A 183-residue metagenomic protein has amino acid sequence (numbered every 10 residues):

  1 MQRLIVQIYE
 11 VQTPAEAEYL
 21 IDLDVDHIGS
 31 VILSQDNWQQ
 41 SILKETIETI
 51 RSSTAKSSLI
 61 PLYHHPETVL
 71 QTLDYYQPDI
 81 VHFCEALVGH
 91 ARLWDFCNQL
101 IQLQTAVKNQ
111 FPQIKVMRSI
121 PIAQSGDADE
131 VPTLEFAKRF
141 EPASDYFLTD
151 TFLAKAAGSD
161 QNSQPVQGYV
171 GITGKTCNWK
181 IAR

Functional and structural regions predicted by a protein language model:
M1, E48-R51: Short, conserved catalytic or adaptor-binding loops enriched in Gly and charged residues
L4-A15, I21: N-terminal basic/disordered segments at the start of proteins
Y19-I21, Q40-S41: Short, glycine/acidic-enriched capping/hinge loops at junctions between secondary-structure elements
D24: Active-site-proximal glycine-rich helix-loop-beta segment
I32-Q35, R51-D74, P78-K180: Conserved anion-binding
N37-T49: Glycine-rich, positively charged N-terminal anion/phosphate-binding segment
R183: A C-terminal functional module that forms or caps the active site or interfaces directly with catalytic machinery
